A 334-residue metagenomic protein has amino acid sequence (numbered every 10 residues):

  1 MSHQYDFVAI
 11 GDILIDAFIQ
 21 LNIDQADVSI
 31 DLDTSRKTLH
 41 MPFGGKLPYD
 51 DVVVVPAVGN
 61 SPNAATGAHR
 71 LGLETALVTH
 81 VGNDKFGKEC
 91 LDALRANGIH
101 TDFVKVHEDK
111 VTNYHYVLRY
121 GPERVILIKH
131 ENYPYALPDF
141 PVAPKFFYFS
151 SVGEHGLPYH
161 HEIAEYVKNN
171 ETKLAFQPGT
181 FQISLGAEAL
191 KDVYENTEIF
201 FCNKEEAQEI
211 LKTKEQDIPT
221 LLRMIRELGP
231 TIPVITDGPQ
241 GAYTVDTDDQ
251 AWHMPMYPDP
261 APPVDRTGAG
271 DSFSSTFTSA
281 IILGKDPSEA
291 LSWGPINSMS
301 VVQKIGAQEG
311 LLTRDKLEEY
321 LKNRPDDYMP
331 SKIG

Functional and structural regions predicted by a protein language model:
M1-A76, K88, S331-G334: Glycine-rich phosphate/adenosyl-contacting loop at the front of the ribokinase-like
M1-V8, D27, I183, I218-G334: Conserved phosphate-binding/catalytic region of the ribokinase-like
F7, D139-F140, L190-V193: Structural alpha-helical scaffold elements that stabilize or flank donor/cofactor-binding regions in carbohydrate
V8, Y148, L174-A175, V234: Structural detector of well-ordered beta-strand residues that form the stable sheet scaffold of enzyme domains
D12-I13, V152, T180, S272: Active-site metal-binding loops of divalent metal-dependent hydrolases
T75, T101, L174-A175: Hydrophobic beta-strand scaffold residues
D102-E108, H115-P158: Conserved phosphate-binding/catalytic loop of the ribokinase/pfkB sugar-kinase fold
A164, K168-K173, F181-A251: Conserved phosphate/ATP/ADP-binding segment of small-molecule kinases
